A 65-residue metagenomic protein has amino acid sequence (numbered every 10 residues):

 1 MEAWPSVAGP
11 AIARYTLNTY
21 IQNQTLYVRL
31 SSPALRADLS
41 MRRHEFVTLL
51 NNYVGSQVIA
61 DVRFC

Functional and structural regions predicted by a protein language model:
M1-M41, E45-C65: Contiguous, often N-terminal, cationic amphipathic patches that form binding interfaces
